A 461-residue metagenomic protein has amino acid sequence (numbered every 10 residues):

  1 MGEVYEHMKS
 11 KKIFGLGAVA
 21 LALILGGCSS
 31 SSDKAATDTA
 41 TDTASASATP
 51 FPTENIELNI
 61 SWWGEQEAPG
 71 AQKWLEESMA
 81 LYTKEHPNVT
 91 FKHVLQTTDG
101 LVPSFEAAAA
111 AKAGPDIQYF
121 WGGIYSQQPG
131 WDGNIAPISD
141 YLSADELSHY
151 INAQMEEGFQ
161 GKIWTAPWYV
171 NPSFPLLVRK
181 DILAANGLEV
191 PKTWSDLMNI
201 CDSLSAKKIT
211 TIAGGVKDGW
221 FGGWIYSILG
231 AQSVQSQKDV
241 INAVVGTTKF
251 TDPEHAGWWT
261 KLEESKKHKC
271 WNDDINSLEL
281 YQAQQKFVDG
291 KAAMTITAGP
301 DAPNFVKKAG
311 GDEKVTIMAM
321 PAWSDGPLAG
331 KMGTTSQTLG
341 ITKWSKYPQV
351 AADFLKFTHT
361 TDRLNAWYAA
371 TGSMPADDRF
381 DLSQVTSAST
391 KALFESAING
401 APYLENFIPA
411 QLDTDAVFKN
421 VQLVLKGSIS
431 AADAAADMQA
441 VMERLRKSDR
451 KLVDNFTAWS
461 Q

Functional and structural regions predicted by a protein language model:
F14-L16, C28-Q127, D132, V190 (+4 more regions): Conserved N-terminal structural module of periplasmic/extracytoplasmic solute-binding proteins
A80, K84-E85, A185-N186, H268 (+2 more regions): Extracytoplasmic/periplasmic substrate-recognition and gating elements
P115-D116, D145-D181, T210-T211, P327-K331 (+1 more regions): A structural signal for short loop-to-beta-strand junctions that line the ligand-binding cleft of periplasmic/secreted
G123-F174, M198, I225, T316-M318: Hinge/lid segment of periplasmic solute-binding proteins
P137-Q154, S233-G257, K307-G310, A322-G330 (+1 more regions): Short, solvent-exposed loop/beta-turn-alpha elements that line the ligand-binding surface or hinge of extracytoplasmic
H149, A153-E156, M318-A319, Y368-L423 (+1 more regions): Long, aromatic- and glycine/proline-rich binding clefts that accommodate carbohydrate-like moieties
F159-W168, F174, M198-T248, A292: Extracytoplasmic/periplasmic solute-binding protein
S203-L204, V244-I275, M320: Glycine-centered hinge/linker elements that transmit conformational signals in sensory and ligand-binding systems
